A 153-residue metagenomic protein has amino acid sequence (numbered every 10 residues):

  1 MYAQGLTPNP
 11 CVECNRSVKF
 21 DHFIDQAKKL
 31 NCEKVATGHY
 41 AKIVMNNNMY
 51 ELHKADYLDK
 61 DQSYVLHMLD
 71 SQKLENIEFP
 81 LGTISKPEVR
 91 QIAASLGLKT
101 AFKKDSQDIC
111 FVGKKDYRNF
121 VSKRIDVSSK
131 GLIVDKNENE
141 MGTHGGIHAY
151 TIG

Functional and structural regions predicted by a protein language model:
M1-G153: Nucleotide-activated chemistry modules centered on ATP-dependent adenylation/adenylyltransferase
